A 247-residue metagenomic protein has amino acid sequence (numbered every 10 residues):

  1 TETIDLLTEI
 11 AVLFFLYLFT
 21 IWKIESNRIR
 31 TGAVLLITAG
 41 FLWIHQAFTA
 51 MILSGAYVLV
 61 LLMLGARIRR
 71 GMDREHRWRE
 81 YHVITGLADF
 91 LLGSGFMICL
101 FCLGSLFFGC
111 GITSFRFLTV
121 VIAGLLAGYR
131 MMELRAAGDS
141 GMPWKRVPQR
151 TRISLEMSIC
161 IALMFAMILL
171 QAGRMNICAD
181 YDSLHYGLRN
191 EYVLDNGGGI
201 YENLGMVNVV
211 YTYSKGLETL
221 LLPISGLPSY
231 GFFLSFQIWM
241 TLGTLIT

Functional and structural regions predicted by a protein language model:
T1-K145: Membrane-embedded, hydrophobic transmembrane alpha-helices
I4-V12, L53-L61, E156-M164, K215-E218 (+1 more regions): Alpha-helical transmembrane segments at the extracellular/periplasmic loop-to-helix junctions of multi-pass membrane
S26-A33, V58-L61, P148-M157, C178-G187 (+1 more regions): Phosphate-binding glycine-rich loops and adjacent basic patches that engage nucleotide phosphates, nucleic-acid
L35-T49, A127-Y129, R152-D180: Transmembrane signal-anchor helices characteristic of membrane glycosylation enzymes that use polyprenol
L36-F41, G71-H76, I159-M164, N190-D195 (+1 more regions): Short hydrophobic/aromatic-rich motifs at helix boundaries and adjacent loops
T85, G141-C160: Interfacial transmembrane-helix boundary/kink motif in multi-pass membrane proteins
F96-L100, G104, L118-L125, I159-A166 (+3 more regions): Lipid-exposed faces of alpha-helical membrane segments in multi-pass integral membrane proteins
F165-I246: Active-site lumenal/periplasmic loops and adjacent helix-entry segments of GT-C-fold, multi-pass membrane
